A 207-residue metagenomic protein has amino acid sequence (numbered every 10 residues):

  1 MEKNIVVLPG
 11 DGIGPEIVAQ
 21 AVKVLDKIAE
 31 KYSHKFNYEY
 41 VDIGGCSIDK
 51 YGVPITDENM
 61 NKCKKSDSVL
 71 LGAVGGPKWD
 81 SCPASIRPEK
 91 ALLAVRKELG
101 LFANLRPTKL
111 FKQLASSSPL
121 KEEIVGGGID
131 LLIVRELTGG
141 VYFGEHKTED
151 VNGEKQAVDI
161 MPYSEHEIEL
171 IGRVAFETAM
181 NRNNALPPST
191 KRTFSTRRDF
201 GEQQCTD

Functional and structural regions predicted by a protein language model:
M1-K3: Basic/polar N-terminal segments that are highly enriched at the extreme N-terminus, encompassing both cleavable
V6-K23, K27-A29, G153-D207: Glycine-rich phosphate/diphosphate-binding loop of Rossmann-like nucleotide-binding domains
G10-G12, I43, V74, L110 (+1 more regions): Short, ordered loop/turn segments at secondary-structure junctions
D26-H34, K65-S68, K97-N104, L110 (+4 more regions): Generic secondary-structure signature for well-ordered alpha-helical cores
S33-D57: N-terminal beta-loop-helix "entrance" segment that forms/cooperates in small-molecule cofactor or anionic ligand
N37-V41, R106, P187: General small-molecule cofactor/ligand-binding pocket signal
D42-G44, L137-G139, T190-F194: Glycine-rich beta-alpha junction loops
D49-V158: N-terminal glycine-rich phosphate/adenylate-binding segment common to multiple enzyme folds
